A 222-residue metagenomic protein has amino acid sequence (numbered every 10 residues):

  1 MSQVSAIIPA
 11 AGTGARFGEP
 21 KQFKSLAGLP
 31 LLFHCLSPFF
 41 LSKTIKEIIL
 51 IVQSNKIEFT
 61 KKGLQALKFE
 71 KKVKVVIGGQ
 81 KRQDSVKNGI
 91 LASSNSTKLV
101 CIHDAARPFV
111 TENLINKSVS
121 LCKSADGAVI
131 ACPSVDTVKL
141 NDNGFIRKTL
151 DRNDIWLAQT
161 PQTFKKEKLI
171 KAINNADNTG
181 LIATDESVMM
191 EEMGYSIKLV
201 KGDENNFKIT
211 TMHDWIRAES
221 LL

Functional and structural regions predicted by a protein language model:
S2-I57: N-terminal glycine-rich phosphate-binding loop and ensuing alpha1 helix
I8, L32, G89, H103-D104 (+3 more regions): Residue-level signal for inorganic ion chemistry
S25, F109, T149, T163 (+1 more regions): Short aromatic/basic micro-patch
F33-T97, D177-T179: Conserved N-terminal catalytic core of the sugar/cofactor nucleotidyltransferase
T60-L64, S118, A218: Hydrophobic packing residues within well-ordered alpha-helices of enzyme cores
K81-F145, Q159: Conserved beta-loop-beta/alpha segment of the NTase-like Rossmann-fold superfamily that binds/positions NTPs
K148-A158: A recurrent flexible, glycine/aromatic-enriched loop bordering the glycosyltransferase active site that acts as
W156-L222: Conserved alpha/beta core of the MobA/IspD/sugar-nucleotide pyrophosphorylase nucleotidyltransferase superfamily
